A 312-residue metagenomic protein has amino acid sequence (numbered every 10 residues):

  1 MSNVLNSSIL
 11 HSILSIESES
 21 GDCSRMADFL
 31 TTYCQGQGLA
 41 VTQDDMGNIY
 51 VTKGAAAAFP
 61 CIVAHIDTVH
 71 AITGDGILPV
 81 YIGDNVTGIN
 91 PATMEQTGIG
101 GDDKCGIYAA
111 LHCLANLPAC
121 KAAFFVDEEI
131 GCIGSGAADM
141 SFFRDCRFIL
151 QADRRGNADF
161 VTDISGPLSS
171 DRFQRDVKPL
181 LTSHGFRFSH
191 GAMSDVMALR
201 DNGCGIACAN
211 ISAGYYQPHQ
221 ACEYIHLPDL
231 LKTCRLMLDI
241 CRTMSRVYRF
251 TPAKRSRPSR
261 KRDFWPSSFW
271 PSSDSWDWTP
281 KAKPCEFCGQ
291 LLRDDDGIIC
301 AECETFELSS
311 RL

Functional and structural regions predicted by a protein language model:
M1-I16, R257-D263, S268-F269: N-terminal hydrophobic or amphipathic helices/low-complexity stretches enriched in small/hydrophobic/Pro/Gly
S12, I16-A58: A non-catalytic alpha/beta surface segment that caps or lines the substrate-entry region of metallo-dependent hydrolase
Q37, A57-A119, E129: Active-site metal-coordination/substrate-binding segment of hydrolases, especially metallo-dependent peptidases
E95-R175, F188, V196: Acidic/histidine-rich catalytic neighborhood of metal-dependent amide-processing enzymes
R187-T233: Zn-dependent metallopeptidase/amidohydrolase metal-coordination segment
Q217-T279: His/Asp/Glu-rich mid-to-C-terminal helical/loop segments that flank catalytic regions of hydrolases
L291-D295, L308-S309: Short functional micro-motifs and their immediate structural scaffolds
D296-F306: Cysteine-rich micro-motifs
